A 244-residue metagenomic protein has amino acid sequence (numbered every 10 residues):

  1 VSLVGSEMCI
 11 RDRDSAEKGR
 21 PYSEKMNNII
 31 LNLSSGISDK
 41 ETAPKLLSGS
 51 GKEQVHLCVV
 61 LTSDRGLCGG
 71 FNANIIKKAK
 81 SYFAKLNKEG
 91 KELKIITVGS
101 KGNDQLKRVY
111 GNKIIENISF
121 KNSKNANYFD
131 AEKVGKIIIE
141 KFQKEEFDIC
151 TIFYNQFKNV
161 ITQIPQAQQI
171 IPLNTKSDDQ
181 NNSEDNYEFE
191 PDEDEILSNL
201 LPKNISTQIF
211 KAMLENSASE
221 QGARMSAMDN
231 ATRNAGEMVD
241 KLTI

Functional and structural regions predicted by a protein language model:
V1, S6-E7, R11-I244: C-terminal beta-strand-loop-alpha-helix "lid" module of Rossmann-like NAD(P)-dependent dehydrogenases
